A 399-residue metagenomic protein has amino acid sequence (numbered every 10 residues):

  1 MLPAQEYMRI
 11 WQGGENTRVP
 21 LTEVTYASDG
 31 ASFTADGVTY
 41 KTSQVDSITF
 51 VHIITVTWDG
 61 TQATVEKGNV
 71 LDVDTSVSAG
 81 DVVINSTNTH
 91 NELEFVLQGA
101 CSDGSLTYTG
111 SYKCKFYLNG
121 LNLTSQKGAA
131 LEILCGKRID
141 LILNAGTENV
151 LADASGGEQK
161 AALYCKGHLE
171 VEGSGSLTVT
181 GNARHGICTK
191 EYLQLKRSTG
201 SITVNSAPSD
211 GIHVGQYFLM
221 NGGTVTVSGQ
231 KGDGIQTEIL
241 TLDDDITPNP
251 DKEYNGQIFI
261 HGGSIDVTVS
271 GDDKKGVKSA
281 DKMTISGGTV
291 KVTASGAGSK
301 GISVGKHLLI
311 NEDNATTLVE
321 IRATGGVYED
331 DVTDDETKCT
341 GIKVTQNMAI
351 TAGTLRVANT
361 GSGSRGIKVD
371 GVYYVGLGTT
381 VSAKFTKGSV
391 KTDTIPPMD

Functional and structural regions predicted by a protein language model:
A4-Q5: Boundary of Sec targeting at the N-terminus
R9, S32-T34: Residue-level detector of beta-strand face positions
R9-R18: C-terminal trimerization/auto-chaperone modules of long, extracellular attachment fibers and adhesins
G14, A35-G37: Glycine-centered tight beta-turn/hairpin loop motif at sheet-sheet or coil-to-beta transitions
P20-G30, V38-V51: Structured surface patches comprising rigid loops and adjacent beta-strands/short helices at the edges of well-ordered
H52-D399: A composition-driven surface/loop motif
